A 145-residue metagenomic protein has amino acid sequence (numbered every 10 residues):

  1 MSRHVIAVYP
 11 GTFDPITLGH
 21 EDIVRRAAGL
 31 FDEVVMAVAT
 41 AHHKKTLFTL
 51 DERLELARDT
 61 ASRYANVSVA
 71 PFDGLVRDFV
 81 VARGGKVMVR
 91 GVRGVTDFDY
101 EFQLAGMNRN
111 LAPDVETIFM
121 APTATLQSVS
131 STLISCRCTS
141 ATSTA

Functional and structural regions predicted by a protein language model:
M1-A145: Nucleotidyltransferase catalytic core that binds NTPs
